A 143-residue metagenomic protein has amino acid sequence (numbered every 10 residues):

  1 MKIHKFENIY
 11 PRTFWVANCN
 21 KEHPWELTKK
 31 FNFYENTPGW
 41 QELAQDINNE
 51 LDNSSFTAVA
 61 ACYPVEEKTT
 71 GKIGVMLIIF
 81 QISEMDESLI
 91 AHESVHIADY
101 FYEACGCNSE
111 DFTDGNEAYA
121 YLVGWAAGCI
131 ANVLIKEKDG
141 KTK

Functional and structural regions predicted by a protein language model:
M1-E42: Charge-rich, low-complexity N-terminal segments
M1-K2, K138-K143: Short intrinsically disordered terminal tails
N32-M85, Y100-F101: Active-site scaffold of zinc-dependent metalloenzymes
A60-C62, A98, A120, A127: N-terminal processing/targeting junctions
E84-S88, S109: Alpha-helical hydrophobic/aromatic positions enriched in membrane-embedded helices and signal peptides
S88-Y100: Active-site recognition of the HExxH zinc-binding catalytic motif
Y100-S109: Substrate-binding clefts and substrate-entry loops adjacent to catalytic sites of polymer-processing enzymes acting on
E110-G140: Post-HExxH zinc-binding segment in Zn-dependent metallohydrolases
